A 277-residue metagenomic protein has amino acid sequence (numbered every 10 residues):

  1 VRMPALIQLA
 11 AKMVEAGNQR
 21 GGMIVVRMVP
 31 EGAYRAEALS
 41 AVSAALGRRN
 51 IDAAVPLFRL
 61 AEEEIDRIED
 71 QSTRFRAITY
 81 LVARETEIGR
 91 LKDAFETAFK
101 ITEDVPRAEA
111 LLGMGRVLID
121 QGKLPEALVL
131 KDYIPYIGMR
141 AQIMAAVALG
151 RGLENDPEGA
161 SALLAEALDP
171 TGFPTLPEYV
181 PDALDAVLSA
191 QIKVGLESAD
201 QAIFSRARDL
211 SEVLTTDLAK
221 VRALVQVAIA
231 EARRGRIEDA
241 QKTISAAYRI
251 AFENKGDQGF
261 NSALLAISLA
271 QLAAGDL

Functional and structural regions predicted by a protein language model:
V1-L277: Non-catalytic tandem-repeat scaffold regions and their flanking low-complexity/translocation tails
